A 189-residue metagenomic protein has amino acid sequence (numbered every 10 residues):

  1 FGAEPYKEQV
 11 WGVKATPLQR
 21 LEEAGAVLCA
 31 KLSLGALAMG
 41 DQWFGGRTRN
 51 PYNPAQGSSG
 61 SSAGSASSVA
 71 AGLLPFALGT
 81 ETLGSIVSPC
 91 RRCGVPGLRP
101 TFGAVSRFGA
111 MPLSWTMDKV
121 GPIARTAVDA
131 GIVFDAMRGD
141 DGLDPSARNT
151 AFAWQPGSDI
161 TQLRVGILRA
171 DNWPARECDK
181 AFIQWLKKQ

Functional and structural regions predicted by a protein language model:
F1-L83, L168: Gly/Ser-rich catalytic/binding loops embedded in alpha/beta enzyme cores
E22, A66-A70, R99, V128-D135 (+1 more regions): Predominant activation on well-ordered alpha-helical scaffold segments within soluble catalytic domains
A36-L37, G84-V87, K119-V120, W173-A175: Flexible loop/turn segments at secondary-structure boundaries
R47, G60-A63, C90-C93, P100 (+2 more regions): Short, solvent-exposed loop/turn segments at the edges of secondary structure
T82-F108: Glycine/threonine-rich beta-strand-loop-alpha-helix active-site module that forms ligand/phosphate-binding
R99-A181: A short helix-breaking turn/cap at a secondary-structure junction
A181-Q189: Short helix-loop-beta junction
